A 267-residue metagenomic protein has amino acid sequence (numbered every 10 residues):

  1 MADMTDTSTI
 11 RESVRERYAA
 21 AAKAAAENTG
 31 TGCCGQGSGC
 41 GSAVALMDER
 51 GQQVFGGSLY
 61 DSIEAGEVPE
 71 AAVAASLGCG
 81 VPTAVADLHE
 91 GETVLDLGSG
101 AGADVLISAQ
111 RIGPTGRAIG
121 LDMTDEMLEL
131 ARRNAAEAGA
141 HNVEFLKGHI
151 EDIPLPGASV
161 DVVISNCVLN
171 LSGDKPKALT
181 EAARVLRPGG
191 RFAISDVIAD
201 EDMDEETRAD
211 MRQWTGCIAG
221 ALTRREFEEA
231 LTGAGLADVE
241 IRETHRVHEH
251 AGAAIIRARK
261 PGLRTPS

Functional and structural regions predicted by a protein language model:
S38-T93, I107-R111: Conserved alpha-helix/loop element of class I SAM-dependent methyltransferases that forms part of the SAM/SAH-binding
E90, E151-V162: A short acidic, Gly/Pro-enriched loop at the edge of an enzyme's catalytic core that lines a small-molecule cofactor
T124-E126: Conserved SAM/SAH-binding beta-strand->alpha-helix loop
G139-E151: Conserved SAM-binding strand-loop segment of SAM-dependent methyltransferases
P176-R191: A short glycine-rich, Lys/Arg-flanked "PGG" loop and its adjoining helix->strand segment in the class I
A199-I218: Short, glycine-/aromatic-enriched active-site segment of Class I SAM-dependent methyltransferases
A219-A234: Short alpha-helix
A234-S267: Core SAM-dependent methyltransferase catalytic element
